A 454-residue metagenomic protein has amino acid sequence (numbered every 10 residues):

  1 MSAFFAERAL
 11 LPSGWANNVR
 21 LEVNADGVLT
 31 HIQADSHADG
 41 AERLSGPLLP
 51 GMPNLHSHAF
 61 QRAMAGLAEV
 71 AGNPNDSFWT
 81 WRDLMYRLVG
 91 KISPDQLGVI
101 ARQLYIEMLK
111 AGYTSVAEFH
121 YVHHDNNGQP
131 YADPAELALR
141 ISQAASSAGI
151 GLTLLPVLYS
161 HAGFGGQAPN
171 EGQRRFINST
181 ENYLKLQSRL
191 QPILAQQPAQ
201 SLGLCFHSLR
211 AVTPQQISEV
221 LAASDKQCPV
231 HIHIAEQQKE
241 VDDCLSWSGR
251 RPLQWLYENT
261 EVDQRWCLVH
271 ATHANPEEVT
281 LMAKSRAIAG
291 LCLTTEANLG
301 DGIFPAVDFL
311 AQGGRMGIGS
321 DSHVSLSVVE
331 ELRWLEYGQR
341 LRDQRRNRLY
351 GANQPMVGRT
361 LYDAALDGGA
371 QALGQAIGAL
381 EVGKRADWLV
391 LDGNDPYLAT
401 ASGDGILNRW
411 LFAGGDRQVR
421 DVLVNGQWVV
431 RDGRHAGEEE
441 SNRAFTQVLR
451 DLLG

Functional and structural regions predicted by a protein language model:
M1-H37, P47-L48: N-terminal metal-binding scaffold of metallo-dependent hydrolase/deaminase domains
M1-V19, R359-G454: Active-site microenvironment of metallo-dependent hydrolases
E7, G27, H56, G112 (+13 more regions): Divalent metal-coordination and catalytic microenvironments
P50-R62, P229-Q238: Histidine-centered catalytic micro-motifs
A63-V99, D125-P134, H161-E181, Q238-D263 (+2 more regions): Active-site gating loops and adjacent loop-to-helix segments of metal-dependent hydrolytic enzymes
G66-G151, E181-Q197, N442, T446-G454: Alpha-helical scaffold segments that flank or form the walls of functional sites
H124-A271: Metal-coordinating catalytic core of metallo-dependent amide/deamination hydrolases
E258-E261, R265, V307-N394: His/Asp/Glu-enriched, well-ordered alpha-helical/loop segment that forms or immediately abuts the divalent-metal
